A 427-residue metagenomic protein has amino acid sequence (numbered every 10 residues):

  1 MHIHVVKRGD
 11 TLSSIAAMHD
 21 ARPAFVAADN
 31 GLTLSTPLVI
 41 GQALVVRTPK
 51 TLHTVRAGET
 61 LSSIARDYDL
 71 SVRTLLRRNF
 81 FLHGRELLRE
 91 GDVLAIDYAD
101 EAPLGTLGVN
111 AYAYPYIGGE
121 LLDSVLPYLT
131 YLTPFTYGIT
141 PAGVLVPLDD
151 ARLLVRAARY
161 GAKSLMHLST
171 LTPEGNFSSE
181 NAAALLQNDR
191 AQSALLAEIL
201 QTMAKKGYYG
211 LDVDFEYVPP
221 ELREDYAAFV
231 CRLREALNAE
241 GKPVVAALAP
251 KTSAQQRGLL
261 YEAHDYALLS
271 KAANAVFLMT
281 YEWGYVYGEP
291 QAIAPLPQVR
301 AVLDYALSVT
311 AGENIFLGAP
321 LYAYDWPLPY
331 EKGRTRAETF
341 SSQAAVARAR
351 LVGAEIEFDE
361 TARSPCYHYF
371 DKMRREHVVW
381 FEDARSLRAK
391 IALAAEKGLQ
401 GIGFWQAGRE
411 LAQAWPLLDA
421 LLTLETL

Functional and structural regions predicted by a protein language model:
M1-D20, Q42-D69, D92: Primarily a LysM-type cell-wall glycan-binding module
T11, T60, S71-Y131, R159 (+4 more regions): Non-catalytic accessory regions flanking glycosidase/transglycosidase catalytic cores in CAZymes
A99-A194, E198: Glycan-recognition patch characteristic of GH18 chitinases/ENGases and related GlcNAc/peptidoglycan-binding proteins
A113-P127, D189-A204, G258-A267, E382-L393: Short, acidic/polar
L132, V213, V276, L317 (+2 more regions): Conserved, mostly hydrophobic/aromatic
T133-T136, L196-D225, A275-E289: Active-site groove signature of glycoside hydrolases
P141-L148, E224-L351: Substrate-binding surface in catalytic domains of secreted glycosidases
H167-A182, L321-K390, L421-L427: Glycan-binding loop/region signatures in secreted carbohydrate-active enzymes
